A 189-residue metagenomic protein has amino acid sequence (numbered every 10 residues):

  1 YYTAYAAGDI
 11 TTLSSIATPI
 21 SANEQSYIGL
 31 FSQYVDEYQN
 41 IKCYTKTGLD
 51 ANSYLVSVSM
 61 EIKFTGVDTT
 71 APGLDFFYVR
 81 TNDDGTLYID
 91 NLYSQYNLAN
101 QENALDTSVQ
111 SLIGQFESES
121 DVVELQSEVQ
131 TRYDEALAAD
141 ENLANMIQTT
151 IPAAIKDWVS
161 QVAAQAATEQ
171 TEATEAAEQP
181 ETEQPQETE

Functional and structural regions predicted by a protein language model:
Y1-L13: Short helix-adjacent coil turns
Y2-Y5, T47, D90-L92, D140: Alpha-helix initiation/capping motif
I10-M60, F64-P72: Short solvent-exposed beta->alpha transition segments
P72-A173, E183, E189: Short beta-strand edge/turn micro-motifs at domain boundaries
